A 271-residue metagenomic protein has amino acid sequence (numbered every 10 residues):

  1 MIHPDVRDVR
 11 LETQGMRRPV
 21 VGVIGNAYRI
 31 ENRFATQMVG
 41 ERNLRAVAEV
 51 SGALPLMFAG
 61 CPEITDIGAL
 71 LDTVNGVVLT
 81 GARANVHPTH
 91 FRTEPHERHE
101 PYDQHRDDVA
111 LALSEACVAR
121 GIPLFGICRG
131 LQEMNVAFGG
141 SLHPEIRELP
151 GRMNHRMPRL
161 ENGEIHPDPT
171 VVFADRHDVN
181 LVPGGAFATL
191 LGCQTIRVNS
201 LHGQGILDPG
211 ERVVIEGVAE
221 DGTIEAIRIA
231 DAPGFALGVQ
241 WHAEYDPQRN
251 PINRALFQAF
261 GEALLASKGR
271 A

Functional and structural regions predicted by a protein language model:
M1-F125, N135-H143, R147-L191, G203 (+2 more regions): N-terminal beta1-alpha1 cap of cysteine-dependent amidohydrolase-like domains
C128: Conserved G/P- and acidic residue-centered "switch" motifs that form tight phosphate/ATP-binding loops in soluble
L131: The feature captures the ABC ATPase H-loop/switch
Q194-R197: Catalytic cores of DNA base-excision repair glycosylases
P233-F235: A short, structured beta-strand/loop element
L237-Q240: Active-site-proximal beta-strand elements of phosphoester/diester hydrolases
